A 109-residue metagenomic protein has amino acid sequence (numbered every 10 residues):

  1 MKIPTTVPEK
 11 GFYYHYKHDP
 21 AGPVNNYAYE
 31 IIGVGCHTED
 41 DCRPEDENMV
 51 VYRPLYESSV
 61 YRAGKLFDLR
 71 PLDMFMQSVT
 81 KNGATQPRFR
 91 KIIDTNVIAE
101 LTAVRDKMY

Functional and structural regions predicted by a protein language model:
M1-Y109: Mixed-charge, low-complexity intrinsically disordered regions
